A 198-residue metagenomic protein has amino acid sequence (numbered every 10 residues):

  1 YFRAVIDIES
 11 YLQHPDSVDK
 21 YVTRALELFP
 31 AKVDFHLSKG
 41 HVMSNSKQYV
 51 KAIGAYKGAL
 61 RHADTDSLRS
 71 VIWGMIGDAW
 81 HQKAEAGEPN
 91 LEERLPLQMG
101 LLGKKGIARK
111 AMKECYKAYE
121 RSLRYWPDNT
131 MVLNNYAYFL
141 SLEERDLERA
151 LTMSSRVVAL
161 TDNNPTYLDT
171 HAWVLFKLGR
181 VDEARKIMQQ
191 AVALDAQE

Functional and structural regions predicted by a protein language model:
Y1-Q197: Alpha-solenoid helical repeat scaffolds
